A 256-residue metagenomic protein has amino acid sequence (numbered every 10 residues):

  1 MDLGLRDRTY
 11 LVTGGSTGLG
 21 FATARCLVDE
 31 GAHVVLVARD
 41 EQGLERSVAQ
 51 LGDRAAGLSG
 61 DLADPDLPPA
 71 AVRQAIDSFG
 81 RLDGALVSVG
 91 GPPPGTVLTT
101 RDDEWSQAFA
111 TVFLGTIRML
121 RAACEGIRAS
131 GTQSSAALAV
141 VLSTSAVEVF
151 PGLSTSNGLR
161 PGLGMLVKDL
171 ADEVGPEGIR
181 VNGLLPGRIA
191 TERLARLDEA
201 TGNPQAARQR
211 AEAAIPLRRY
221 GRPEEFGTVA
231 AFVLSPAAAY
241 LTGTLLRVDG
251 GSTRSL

Functional and structural regions predicted by a protein language model:
M1, A231, T242-L256: Short C-terminal tail/terminal secondary-structure segment of NAD(P)H-dependent dehydrogenase/reductase domains
T9, S16-G18: Conserved glycine-rich cofactor-binding loop
T96-V97, R101-F109, A211: Substrate-binding pocket helix/loop in short-chain dehydrogenase/reductase
E125, D172-E173, A239: Alpha-helical segment proximal to the catalytic Tyr-Lys
T132-L163, V167-P176, R188-I189: Catalytic loop of short-chain dehydrogenase/reductase
G175, R180, L241-G243: Short, small/polar-rich loop/turn modules that mediate ligand/substrate recognition or access, typified
L185-L197: Short, flexible catalytic-loop segment of classical short-chain dehydrogenase/reductase
